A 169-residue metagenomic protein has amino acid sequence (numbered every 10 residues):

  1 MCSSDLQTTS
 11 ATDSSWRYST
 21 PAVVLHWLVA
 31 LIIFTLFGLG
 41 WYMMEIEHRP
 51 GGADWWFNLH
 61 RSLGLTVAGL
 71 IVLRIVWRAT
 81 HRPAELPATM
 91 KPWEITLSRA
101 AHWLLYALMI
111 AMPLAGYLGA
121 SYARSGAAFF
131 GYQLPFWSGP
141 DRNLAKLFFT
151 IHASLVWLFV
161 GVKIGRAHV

Functional and structural regions predicted by a protein language model:
S4-H168: Membrane-embedded alpha-helical bundles that constitute the cytochrome b-like, heme-associated redox core of multi-pass
